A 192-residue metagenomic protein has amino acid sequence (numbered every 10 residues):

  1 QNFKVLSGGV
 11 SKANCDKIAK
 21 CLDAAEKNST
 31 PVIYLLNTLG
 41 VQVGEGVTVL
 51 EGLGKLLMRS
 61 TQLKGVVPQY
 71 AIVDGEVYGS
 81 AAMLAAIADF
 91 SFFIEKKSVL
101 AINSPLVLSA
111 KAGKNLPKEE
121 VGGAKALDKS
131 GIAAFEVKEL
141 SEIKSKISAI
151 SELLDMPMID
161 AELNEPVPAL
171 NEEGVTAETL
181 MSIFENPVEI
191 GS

Functional and structural regions predicted by a protein language model:
Q1-F3, D16-V43: A structural preference for short, pocket-lining loop segments at secondary-structure junctions
Q1-V5, L63-I72, A85-I94, V175-I190: Charged, low-complexity, helix/coiled-coil-prone segments
N2-L6, G123-K129, V137-S192: Intrinsically disordered, low-complexity segments enriched in small/flexible residues
K4-A13, E45-T48: Flexible beta-alpha connector loops of hexameric P-loop NTPases
L36-I159: Conserved catalytic cores of soluble enzyme domains, especially glycine-rich substrate-binding beta-alpha loops
